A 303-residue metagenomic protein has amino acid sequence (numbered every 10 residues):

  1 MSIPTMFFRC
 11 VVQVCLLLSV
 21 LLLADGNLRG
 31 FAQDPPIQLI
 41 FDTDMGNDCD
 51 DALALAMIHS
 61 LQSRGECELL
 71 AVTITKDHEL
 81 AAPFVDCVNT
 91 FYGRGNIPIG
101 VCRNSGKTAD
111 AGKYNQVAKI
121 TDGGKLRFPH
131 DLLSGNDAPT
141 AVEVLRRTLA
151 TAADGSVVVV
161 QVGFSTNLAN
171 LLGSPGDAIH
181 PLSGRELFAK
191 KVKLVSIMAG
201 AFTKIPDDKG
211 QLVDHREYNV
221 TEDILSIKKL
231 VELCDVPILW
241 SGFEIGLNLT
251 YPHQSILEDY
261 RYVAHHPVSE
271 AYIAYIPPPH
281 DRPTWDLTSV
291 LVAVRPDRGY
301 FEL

Functional and structural regions predicted by a protein language model:
M1-F8: N-terminal secretory signal peptides that target proteins for export/translocation
C10-D25: Bacterial N-terminal signal peptides
L28-L303: N-terminal acidic, glycine/proline-rich low-complexity segments
